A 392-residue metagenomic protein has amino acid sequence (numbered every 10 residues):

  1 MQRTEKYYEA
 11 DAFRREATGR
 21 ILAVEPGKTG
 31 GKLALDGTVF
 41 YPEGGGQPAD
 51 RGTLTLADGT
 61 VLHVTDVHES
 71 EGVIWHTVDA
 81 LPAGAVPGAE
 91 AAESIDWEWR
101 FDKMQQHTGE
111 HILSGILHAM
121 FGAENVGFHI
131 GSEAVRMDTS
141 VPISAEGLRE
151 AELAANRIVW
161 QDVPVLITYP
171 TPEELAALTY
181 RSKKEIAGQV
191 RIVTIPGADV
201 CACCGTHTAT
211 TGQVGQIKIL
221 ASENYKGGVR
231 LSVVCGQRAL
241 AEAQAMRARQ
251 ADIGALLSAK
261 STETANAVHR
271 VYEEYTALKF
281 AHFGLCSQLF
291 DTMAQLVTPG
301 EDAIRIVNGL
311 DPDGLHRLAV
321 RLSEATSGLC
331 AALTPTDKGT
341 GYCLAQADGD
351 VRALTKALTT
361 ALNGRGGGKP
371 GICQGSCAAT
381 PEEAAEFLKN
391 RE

Functional and structural regions predicted by a protein language model:
M1-E392: A glycine- and charged-residue-rich anion-binding loop/surface
